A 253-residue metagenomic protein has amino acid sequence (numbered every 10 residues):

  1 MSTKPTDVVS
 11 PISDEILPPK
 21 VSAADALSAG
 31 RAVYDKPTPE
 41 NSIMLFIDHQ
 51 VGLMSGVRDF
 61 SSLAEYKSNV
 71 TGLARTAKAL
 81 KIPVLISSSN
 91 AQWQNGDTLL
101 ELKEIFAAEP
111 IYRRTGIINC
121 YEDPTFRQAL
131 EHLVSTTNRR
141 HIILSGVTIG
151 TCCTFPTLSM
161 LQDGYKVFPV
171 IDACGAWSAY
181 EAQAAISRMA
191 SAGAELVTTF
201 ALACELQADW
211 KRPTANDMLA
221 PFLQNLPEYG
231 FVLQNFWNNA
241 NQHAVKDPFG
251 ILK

Functional and structural regions predicted by a protein language model:
S2-I117, H132-T137, Q183-A190, Q207-A208 (+1 more regions): Active-site acidic carboxylates
F106, L130, M160, G164: Active-site catalytic pocket residues across diverse enzymes, especially alpha/beta-hydrolases
I111-R114, E195-A201: Short acidic-hydrophobic, aromatic-tinged amphipathic segments that line or gate anion-handling sites
T115-I118, D172-G175, L202: Short, acidic/turn-prone active-site loops that include or flank metal/cofactor- and phosphate-binding residues
G116-P124, V147-T151: A general structural motif
T125-A129: Short glycine-cluster motifs
R140-T199: A contiguous pocket-lining binding segment that forms or flanks enzyme active sites
T199, L206-Q207: Short linear, low-complexity motifs centered on an aromatic residue
